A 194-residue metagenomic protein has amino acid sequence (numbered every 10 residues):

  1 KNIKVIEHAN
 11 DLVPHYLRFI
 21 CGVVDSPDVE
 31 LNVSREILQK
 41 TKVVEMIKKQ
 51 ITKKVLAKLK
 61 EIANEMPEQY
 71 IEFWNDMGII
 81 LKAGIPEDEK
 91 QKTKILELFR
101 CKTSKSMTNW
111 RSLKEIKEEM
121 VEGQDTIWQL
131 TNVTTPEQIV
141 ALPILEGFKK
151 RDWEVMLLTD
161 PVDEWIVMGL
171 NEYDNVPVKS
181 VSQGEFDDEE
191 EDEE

Functional and structural regions predicted by a protein language model:
K1-E194: Conserved GHKL (Bergerat-fold) ATPase module
